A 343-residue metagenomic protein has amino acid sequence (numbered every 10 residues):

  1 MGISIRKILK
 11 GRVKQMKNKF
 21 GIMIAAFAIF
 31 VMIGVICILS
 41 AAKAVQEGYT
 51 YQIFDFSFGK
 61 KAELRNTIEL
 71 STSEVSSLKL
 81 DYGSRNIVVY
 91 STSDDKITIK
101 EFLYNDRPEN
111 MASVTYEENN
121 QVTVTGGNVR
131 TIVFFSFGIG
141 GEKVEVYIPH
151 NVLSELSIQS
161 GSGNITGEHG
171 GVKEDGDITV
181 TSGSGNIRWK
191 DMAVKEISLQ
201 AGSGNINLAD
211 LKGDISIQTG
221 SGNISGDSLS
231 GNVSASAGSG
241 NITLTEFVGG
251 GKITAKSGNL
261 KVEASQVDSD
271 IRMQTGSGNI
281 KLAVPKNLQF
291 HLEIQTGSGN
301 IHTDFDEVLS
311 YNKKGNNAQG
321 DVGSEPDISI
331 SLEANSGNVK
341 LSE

Functional and structural regions predicted by a protein language model:
M1-Q15: Short, Lys/Arg-enriched N-terminal segments with co-localized hydrophobic residues within the first ~10-30 amino acids
R12-I24: Gram-positive Sec-dependent secretion signals
M23-S40: Hydrophobic membrane-insertion alpha-helices, especially the h-region of bacterial N-terminal signal peptides
I38-T125, G138-T181, N186-K190, L282-V284 (+2 more regions): Short linear S-[DN]-x-LW-Φ motif typified by the pepsin-like aspartic protease active-site region
I53-F54, G126-F137, F305-D321: Acidic/polar low-complexity surface segments
E168, K190-M192, I197, I206-Q218 (+1 more regions): Short, surface-exposed interaction patches in beta-rich subdomains that mediate adhesion/assembly near membranes
G202: Phosphate/pyrophosphate-binding betaalpha-module
